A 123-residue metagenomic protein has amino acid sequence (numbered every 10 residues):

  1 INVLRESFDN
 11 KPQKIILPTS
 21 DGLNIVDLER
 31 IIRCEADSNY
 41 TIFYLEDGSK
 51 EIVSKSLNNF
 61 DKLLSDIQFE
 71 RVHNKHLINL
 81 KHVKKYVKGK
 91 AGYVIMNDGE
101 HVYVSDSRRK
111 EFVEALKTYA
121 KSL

Functional and structural regions predicted by a protein language model:
I1-L123: Basic, polyanion-interacting recognition surfaces, primarily in bacterial LytTR/OmpR-type DNA-binding effector domains
